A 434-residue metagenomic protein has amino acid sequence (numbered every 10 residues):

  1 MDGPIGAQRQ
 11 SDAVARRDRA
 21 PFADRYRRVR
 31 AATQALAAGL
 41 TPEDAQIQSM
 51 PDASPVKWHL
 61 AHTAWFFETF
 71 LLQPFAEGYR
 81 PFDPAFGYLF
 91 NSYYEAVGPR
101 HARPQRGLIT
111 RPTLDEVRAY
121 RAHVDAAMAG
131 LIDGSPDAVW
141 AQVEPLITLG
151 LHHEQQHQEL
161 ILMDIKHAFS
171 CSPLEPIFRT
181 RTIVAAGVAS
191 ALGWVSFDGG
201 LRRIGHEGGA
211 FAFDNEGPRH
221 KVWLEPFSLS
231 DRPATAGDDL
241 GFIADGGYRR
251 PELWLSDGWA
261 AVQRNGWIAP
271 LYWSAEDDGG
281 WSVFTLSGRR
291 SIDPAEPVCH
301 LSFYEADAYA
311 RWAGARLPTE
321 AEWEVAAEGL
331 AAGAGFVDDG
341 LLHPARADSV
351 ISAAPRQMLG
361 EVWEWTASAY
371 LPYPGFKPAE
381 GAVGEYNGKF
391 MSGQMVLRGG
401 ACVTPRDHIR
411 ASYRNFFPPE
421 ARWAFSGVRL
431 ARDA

Functional and structural regions predicted by a protein language model:
M1-A32, L36-S54, W58-A127, L131 (+9 more regions): Disulfide-stabilized, aromatic/cysteine-rich ligand-recognition loop
G150, E154-Q156, L160, D164 (+4 more regions): Functional-site microenvironments in short loops/helix caps that host divalent-cation chemistry
